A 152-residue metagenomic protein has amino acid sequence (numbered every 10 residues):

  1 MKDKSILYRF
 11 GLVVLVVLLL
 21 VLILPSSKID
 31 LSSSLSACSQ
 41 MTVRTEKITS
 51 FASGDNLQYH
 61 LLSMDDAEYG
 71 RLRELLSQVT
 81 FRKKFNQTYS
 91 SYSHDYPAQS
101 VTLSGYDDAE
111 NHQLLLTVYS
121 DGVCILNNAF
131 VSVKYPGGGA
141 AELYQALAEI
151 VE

Functional and structural regions predicted by a protein language model:
K2-E152: Function-determining sites in protein domains
